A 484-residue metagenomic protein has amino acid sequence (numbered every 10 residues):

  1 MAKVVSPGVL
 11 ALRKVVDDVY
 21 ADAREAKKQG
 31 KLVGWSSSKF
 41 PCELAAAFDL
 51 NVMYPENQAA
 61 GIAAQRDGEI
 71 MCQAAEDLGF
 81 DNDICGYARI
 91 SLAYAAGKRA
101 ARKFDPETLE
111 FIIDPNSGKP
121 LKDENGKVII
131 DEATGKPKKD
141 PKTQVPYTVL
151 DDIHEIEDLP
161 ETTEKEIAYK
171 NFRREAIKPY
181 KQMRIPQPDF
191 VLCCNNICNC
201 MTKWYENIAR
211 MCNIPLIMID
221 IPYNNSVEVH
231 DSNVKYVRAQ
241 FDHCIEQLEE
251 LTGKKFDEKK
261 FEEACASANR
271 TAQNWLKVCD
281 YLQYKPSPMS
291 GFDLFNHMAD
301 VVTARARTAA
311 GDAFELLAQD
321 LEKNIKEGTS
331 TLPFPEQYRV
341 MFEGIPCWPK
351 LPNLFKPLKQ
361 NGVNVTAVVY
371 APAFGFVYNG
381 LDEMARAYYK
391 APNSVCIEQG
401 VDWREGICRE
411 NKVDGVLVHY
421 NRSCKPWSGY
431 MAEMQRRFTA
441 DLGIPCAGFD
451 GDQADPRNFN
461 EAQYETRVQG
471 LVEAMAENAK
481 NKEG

Functional and structural regions predicted by a protein language model:
A2-L32, K119, K136, R238 (+3 more regions): A charged, amphipathic alpha-helical module
V16, A432-G484: Peripheral docking tails and interdomain loops at the edges of cofactor- or intermediate-handling domains
G34-T108, V149-E155, E164, A176-M183 (+3 more regions): An N-terminal, globular interaction/scaffold subdomain
S36-S37, M341-E343, H419: Short hydrophobic segments within beta-strands
A47-E76, M341-E405, R409-N411: Redox- and metal-dependent alpha/beta enzyme cores, enriched for Fe-S-associated oxidoreductases and cofactor-handling
Y94-E110, K119, A176-K277, Y281: Internal, well-ordered alpha/beta segment that forms a basic, Gly-enriched binding/recognition surface
R102-A176: Long intrinsically disordered, low-complexity regions that are acidic and Ser/Thr-rich
V395, G400-L442: C-terminal hydrophobic structural anchor segments that stabilize assembly/packing rather than catalytic chemistry
